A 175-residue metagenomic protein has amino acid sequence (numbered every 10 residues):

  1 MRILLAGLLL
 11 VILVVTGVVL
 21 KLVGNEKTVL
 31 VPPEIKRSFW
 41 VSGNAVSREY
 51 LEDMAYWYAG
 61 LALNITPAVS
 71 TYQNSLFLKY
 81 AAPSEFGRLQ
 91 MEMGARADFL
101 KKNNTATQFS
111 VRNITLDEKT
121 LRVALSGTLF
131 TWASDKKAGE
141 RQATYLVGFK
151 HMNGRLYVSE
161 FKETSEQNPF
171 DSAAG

Functional and structural regions predicted by a protein language model:
M1-A6, V11-T28, P33-E49, L63 (+1 more regions): Structured, amphipathic secondary-structure segments that form assembly/contact surfaces in multi-subunit
M54-I65: Solvent-exposed, amphipathic alpha-helical segments
